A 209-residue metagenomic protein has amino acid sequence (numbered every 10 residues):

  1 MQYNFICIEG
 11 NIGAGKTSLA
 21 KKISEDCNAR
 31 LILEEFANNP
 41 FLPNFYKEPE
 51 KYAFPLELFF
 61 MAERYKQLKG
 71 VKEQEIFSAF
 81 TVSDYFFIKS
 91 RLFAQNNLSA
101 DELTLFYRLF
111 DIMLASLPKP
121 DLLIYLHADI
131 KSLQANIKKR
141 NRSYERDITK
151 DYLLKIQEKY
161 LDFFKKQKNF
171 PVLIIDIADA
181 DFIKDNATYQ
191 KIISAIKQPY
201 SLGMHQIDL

Functional and structural regions predicted by a protein language model:
I8: Hydrophobic anchor at the beta1->P-loop junction of P-loop NTPases
N11: P-loop (Walker A) phosphate-binding loop of NTP-binding proteins
K16: Conserved lysine of the Walker
L19-A20, S24: Post-Walker A alpha-helix
E25-E63: Conserved substrate/cofactor phosphate-moiety recognition/catalytic segment in nucleotide-dependent phosphotransferases
L56-P118: Glycine-rich phosphate-binding loop used to anchor ATP phosphates in small-molecule kinases, encompassing both
R91-E158: A glycine- and Lys/Arg-enriched "phosphate-lid" helix/loop adjacent to the NTP-binding pocket of small-molecule kinases
A135-R146, L154-L209: NTP-dependent small-molecule kinase module
